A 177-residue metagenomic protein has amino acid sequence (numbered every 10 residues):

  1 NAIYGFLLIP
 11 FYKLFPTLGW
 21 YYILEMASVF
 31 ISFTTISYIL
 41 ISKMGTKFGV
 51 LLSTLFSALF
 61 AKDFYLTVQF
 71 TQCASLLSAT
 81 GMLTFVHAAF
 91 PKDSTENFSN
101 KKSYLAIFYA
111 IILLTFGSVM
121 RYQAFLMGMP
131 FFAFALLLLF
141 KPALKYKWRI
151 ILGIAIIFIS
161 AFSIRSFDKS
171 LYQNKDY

Functional and structural regions predicted by a protein language model:
N1-T17, I23-A27: Short hydrophobic/aromatic helix or loop-helix immediately within or flanking a transmembrane segment in polytopic
L18, T54-T80, T84, T115 (+1 more regions): Aromatic- and kink-enriched transmembrane "portal" helix at the membrane-lumen/periplasm boundary that abuts
A27-G45, T84: Transmembrane-helix motifs of polytopic, lipid-linked glycan transferases
S42-M44, F48-D63, L144-K147: Transmembrane and membrane-interface helices of multi-pass, inner-membrane envelope-modifying transferases
K47, N100-L105, K141-I156: Membrane-interfacial entry segments at the cytosolic side of transmembrane helices
G81-L105: Membrane-interface transmembrane helices that cradle and orient dolichyl/undecaprenyl
L105-R121, A133, I154-F162: Membrane-interface alpha helices of multi-pass inner-membrane proteins
L126, R149-Y177: Juxtamembrane membrane-water interface segments immediately following transmembrane helices in multi-pass
